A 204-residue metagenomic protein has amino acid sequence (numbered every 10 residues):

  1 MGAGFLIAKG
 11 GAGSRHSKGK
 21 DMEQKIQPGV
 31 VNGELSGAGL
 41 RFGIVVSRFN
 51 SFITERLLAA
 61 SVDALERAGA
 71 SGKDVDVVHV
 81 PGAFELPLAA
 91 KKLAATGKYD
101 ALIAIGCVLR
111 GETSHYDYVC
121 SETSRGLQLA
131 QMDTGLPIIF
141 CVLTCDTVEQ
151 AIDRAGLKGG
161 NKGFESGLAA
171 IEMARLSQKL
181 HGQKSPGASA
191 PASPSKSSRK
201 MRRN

Functional and structural regions predicted by a protein language model:
F5-D21: Short, Lys/Arg-enriched N-terminal segments with co-localized hydrophobic residues within the first ~10-30 amino acids
G19-A38: N-terminal amphipathic/basic leader segments beginning at the initiator methionine
M22, S51, D63-S71, K91-K98 (+3 more regions): Generic secondary-structure signature for well-ordered alpha-helical cores
N32-P81: Glycine-rich phosphate/diphosphate-binding loop of Rossmann-like nucleotide-binding domains
R48-F49, G106-V108, L143-T147: Short, ordered loop/turn segments at secondary-structure junctions
V78-T96, L143, V148: Glycine-rich oxoanion-binding loops at beta->alpha junctions
E85-L127: Glycine-rich phosphate-binding loop
S121-N204: C-terminal binding/interaction regions
